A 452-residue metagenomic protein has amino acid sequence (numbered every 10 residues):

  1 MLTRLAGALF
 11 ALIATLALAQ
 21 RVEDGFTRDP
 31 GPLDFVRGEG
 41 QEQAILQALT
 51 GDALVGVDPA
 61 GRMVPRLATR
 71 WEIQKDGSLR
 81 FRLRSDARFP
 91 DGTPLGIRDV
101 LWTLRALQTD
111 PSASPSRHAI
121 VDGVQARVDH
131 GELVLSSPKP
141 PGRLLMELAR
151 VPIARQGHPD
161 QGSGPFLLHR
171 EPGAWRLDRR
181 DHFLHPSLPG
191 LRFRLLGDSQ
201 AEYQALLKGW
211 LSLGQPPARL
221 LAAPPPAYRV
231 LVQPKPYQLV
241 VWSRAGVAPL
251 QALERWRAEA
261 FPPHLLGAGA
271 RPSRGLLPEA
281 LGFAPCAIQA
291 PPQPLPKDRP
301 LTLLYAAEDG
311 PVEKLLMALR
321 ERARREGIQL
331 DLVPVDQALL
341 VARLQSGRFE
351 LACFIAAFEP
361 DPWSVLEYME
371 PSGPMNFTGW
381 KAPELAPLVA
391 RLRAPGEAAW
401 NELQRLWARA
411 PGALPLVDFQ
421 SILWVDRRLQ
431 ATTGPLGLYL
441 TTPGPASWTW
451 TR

Functional and structural regions predicted by a protein language model:
G25-K75, R105, Q161: N-terminal lobe/hinge region of extracytoplasmic solute-binding protein
R28-I45, L67-A68, T93, R143-P152 (+2 more regions): A structural "hinge/loop" feature
R70-A113, A205, A248: Aromatic- and charge-enriched surface segment that lines or borders ligand/interaction sites
E72, R80-R82, R88, P115-G157: Surface-exposed binding/hinge segments that line and control ligand-binding clefts or catalytic entry sites
K139-F193, G197-A201: Gly/Pro-rich hinge or "lid" segments in bacterial periplasmic/extracellular proteins
H169-R176, R192-A245, I355: Extracellular/periplasmic solute-recognition and catalytic clefts
P172, R255-C286, G310-R320, L344-R452: Detector for C-terminal structural segments
P294-F358: Ligand/substrate-recognition segments at binding pockets and active sites
